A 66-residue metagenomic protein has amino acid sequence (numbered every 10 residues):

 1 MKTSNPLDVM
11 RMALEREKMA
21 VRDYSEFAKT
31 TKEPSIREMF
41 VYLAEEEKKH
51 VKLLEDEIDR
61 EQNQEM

Functional and structural regions predicted by a protein language model:
M1-M66: Non-heme di-metal
